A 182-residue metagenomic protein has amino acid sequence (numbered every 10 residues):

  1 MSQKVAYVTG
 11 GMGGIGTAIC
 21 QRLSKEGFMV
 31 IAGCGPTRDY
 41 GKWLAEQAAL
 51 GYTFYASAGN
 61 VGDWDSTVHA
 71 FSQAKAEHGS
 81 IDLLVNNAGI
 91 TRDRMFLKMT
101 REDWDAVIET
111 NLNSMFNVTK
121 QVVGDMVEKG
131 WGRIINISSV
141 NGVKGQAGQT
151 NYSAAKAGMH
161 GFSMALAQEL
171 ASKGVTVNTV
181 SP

Functional and structural regions predicted by a protein language model:
M12-G13: Conserved glycine-rich cofactor-binding loop
E26-W43: Conserved glycine-rich Rossmann-like NAD(P)H-binding loop of the short-chain dehydrogenase/reductase
A58-H69, R101: The beta1-alpha1 cofactor-binding region of Rossmann-like NAD(H)/NADP(H)-dependent oxidoreductases
M95-F96, D103-I108: Substrate-binding pocket helix/loop in short-chain dehydrogenase/reductase
T119, A155, S163: Active-site helix of classical SDR
G124, Q168-S172: Alpha-helical segment proximal to the catalytic Tyr-Lys
S139: Residue(s) in the substrate-gating loop at a strand-loop-helix junction that position the organic substrate next
